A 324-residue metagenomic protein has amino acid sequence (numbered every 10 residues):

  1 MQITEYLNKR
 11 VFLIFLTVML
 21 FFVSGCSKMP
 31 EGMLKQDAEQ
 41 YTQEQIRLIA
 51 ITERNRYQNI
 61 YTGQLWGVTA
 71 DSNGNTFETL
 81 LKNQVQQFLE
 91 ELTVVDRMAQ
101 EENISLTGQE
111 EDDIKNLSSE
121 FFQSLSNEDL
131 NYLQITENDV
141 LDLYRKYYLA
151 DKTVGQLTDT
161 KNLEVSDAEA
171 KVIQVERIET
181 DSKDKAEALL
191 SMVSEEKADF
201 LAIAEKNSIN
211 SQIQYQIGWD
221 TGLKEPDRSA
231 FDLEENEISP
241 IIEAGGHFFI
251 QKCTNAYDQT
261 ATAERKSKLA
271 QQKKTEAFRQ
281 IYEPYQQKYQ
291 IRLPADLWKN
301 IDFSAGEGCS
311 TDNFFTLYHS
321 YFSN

Functional and structural regions predicted by a protein language model:
I3-F12: Bacterial N-terminal signal peptides that target proteins for export
V11-L20: Sec-dependent N-terminal signal peptides
F22-G25: C-terminal motif of bacterial Sec signal peptides marking the signal peptidase cleavage site
S27-I135: N-terminal targeting/tethering segments
K28-P30, K35, Y61-T62, K82-N83 (+8 more regions): FKBP-type peptidyl-prolyl cis-trans isomerases
Q36, D129-K185, K224-N324: PPIase-associated folding chaperone regions across multiple families
I51-N55, Q86-S105, N116-L130, R145 (+8 more regions): Sec-exported extracytoplasmic/periplasmic mature domains
L189-D227, N255, Q259-T260: Peptidyl-prolyl cis-trans isomerase
